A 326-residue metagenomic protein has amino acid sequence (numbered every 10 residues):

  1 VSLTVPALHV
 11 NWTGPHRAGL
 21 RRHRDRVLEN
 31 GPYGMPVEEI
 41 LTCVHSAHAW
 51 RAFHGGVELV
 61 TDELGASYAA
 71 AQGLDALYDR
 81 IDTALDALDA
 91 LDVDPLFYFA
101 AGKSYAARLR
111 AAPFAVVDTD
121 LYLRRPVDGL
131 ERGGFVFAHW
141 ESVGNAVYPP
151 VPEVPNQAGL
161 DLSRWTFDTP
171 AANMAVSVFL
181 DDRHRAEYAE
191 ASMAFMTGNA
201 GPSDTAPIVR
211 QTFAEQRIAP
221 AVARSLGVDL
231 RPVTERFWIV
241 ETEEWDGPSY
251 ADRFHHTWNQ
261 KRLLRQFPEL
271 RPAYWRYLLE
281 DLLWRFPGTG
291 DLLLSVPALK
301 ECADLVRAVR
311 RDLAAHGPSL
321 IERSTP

Functional and structural regions predicted by a protein language model:
V1-A90, Q260-E269, Y274-T325: N-terminal anchoring/stem segment of glycosyltransferases
L20, Y68-Q72, P126-D128, I218-V222 (+1 more regions): A short acidic (Asp/Glu
V37-I40, V44-H45, A87-V117: A conserved donor-nucleotide-binding helix/loop in the catalytic core of Leloir-type glycosyltransferases
A52-G56, A107-F114, E131-G134: Short glycine/proline-enriched coil/turn segments at helix->beta-strand junctions
V117, L123-R124: Hydrophobic/aromatic residue at the end of a short beta strand that borders the catalytic acidic motif
R124-N156: Conserved donor-nucleotide/metal-binding helix-loop-beta segment in metal-dependent transferases, i.e., the alpha-helix
P155-F167: Short, flexible, basic/aromatic active-site loop/helix in glycosyltransferases
T166-L263: Catalytic core and acceptor-binding pocket of nucleotide-sugar-dependent glycosyltransferases
